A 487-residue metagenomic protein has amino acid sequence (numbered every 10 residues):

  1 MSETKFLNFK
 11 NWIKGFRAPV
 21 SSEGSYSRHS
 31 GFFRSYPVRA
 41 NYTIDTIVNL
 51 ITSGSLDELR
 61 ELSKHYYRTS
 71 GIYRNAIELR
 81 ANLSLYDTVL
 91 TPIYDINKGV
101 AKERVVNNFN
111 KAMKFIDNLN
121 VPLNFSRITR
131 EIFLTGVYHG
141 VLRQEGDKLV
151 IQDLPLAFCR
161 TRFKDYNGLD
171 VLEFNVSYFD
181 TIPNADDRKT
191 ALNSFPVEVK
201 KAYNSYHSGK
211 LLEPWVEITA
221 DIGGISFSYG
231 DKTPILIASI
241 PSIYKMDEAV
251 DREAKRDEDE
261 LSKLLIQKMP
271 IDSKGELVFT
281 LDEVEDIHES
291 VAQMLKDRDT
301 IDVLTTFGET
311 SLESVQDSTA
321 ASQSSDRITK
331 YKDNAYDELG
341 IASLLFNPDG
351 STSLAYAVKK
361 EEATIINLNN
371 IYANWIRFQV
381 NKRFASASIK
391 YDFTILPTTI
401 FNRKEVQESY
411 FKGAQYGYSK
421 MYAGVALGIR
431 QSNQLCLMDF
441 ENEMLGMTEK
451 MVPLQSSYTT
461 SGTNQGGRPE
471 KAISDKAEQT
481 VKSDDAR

Functional and structural regions predicted by a protein language model:
S2-N75, N107, K111-T306, S432-R487: Structured, contiguous alpha/beta core segments that scaffold functional sites
G31-S35, R39, G54, R74 (+8 more regions): Conserved aromatic-histidine-acidic binding/catalytic patches
N41-I44, E58-E61, H65-G71, E78 (+15 more regions): Generic, low-specificity signal for short hydrophobic/alpha-helical stretches with a mild N-terminal bias, encompassing
E131, D286-V303, F307-R487: C-terminal helix-loop subdomains that flank or include functional centers
